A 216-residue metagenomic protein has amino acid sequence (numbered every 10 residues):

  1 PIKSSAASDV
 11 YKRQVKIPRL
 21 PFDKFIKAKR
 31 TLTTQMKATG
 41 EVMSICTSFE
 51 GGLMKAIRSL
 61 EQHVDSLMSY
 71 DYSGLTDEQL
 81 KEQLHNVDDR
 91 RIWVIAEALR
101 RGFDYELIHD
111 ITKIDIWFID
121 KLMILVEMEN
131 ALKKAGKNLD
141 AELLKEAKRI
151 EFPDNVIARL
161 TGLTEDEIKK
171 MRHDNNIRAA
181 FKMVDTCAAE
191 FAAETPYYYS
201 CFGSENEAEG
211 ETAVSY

Functional and structural regions predicted by a protein language model:
P1-A7, Y11: Single conserved hydrophobic/aromatic residue that forms the stacking wall/gate of nucleotide- or nucleobase-binding
S4, T39, T112: Ser/Thr-centric signal marking residues that sit in or immediately flank functional binding/regulatory motifs
A6, R19, K148-R149: Intrinsically disordered, low-complexity segments enriched in glycine/proline and serine/threonine
D9-K27, A179-T212: Flexible inter-domain linker/hinge segments
R13-D65: Mobile "lid/hinge" segments at catalytic clefts and subdomain interfaces of large enzymes
T33-Q35, R149, E209-G210: Replace "in large, NTP-powered and nucleic-acid-processing enzymes" with "in large, NTP-powered factors and other
C46-A193: Terminal amphipathic helices with adjacent charged low-complexity linkers/tails
H85-N86, A213-S215: Core segments of cupin and vicinal oxygen chelate
